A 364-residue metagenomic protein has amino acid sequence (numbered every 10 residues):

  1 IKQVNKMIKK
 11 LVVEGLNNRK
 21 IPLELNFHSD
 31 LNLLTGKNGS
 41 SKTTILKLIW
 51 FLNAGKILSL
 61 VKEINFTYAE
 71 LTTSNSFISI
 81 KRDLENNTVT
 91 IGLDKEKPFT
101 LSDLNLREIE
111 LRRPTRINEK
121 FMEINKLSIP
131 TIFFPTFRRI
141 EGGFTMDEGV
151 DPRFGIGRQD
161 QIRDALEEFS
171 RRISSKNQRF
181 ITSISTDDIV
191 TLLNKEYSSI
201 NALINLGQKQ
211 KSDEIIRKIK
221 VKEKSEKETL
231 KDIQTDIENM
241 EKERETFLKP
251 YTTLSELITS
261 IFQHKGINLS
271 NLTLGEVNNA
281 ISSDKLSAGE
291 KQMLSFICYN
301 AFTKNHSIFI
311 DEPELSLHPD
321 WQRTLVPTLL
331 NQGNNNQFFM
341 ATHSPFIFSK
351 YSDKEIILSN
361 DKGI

Functional and structural regions predicted by a protein language model:
I1-L84, T253-I364: Switch/communication elements of ASCE P-loop NTPase nucleotide-binding domains
L16-N17, S41, K222-K231, N239 (+1 more regions): Short, flexible segments with low predicted structural confidence
I21, S199-K211, E241-K249, G275-A280: Short charge-dense sequence patches
N87-T235: Electropositive, glycine-dotted interaction segments that contact anionic polymers or phosphate-rich ligands
I129-D147, K249-S270: Extended amphipathic secondary-structure runs
E226-G266: Conserved helicase NTPase catalytic core signature
